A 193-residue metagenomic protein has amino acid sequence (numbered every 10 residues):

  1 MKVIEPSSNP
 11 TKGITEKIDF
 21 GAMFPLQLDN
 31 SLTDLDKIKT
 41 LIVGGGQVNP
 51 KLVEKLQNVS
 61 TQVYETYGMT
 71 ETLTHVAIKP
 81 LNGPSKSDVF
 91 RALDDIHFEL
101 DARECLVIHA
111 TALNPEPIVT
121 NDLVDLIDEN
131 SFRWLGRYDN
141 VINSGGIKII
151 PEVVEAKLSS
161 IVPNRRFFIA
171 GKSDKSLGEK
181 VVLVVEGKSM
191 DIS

Functional and structural regions predicted by a protein language model:
M1-N30: AMP-binding/adenylate-forming
F20-A22, I42, V184: Structural motif
F24, G68-T72, T120, S144: Ser/Thr-glycine-rich phosphate-binding loops at phosphate-binding pockets of nucleotides, nucleotide cofactors
L35-S85: Gly/Ser/Thr-rich phosphate-binding loop
Y64-E71, F90-R91, A170-S173: Beta-strand->loop->alpha-helix junctions that form or flank phosphate-binding loops in nucleotide-handling enzymes
A77-L81, D101, E186: Short beta-strand-to-turn element immediately C-terminal to the catalytic PLP-Schiff-base lysine in fold type I
H97-D125, V182: AMP-binding/adenylate-forming core of the ANL superfamily
N121-S193: AMP-binding/adenylate-forming catalytic core of the ANL superfamily
